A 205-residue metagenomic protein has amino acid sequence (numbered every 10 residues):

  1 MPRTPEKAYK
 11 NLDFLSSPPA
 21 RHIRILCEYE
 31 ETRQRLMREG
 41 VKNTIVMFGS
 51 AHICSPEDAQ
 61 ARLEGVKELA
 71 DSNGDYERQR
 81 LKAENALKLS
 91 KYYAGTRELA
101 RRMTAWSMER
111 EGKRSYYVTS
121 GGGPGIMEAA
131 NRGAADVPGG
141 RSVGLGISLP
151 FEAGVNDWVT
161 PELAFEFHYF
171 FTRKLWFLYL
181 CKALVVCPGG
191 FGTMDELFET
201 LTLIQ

Functional and structural regions predicted by a protein language model:
M1-L145: Glycine-rich beta-alpha loop segments
D58, M194-F198: Glycine/threonine-rich flexible loop motifs
T119-S120, P124-C187, F198: Phosphate/pyrophosphate-binding betaalpha-module
G190-G192: Core active-site phosphate/anionic-ligand binding loop and the adjoining beta-turn-alpha structural block in enzyme
I204-Q205: Arginine/glycine-rich "motif VI" loop of SF2 helicases in the C-terminal RecA-like domain
